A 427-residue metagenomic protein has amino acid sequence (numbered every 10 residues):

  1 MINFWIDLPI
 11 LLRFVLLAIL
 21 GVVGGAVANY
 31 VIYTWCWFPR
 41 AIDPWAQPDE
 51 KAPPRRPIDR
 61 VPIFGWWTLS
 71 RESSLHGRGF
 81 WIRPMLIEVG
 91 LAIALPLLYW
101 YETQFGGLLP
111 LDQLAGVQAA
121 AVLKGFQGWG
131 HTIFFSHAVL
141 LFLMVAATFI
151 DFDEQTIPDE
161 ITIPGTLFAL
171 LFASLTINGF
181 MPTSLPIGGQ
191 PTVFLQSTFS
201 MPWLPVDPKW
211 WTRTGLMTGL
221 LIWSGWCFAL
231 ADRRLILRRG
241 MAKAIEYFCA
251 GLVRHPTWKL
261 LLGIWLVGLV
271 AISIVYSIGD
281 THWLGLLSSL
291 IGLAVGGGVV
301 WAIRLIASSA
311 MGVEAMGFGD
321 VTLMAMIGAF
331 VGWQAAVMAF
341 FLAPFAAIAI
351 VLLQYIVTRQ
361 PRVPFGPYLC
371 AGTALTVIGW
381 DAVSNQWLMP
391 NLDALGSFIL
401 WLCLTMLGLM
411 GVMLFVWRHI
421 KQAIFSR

Functional and structural regions predicted by a protein language model:
M1-R427: A membrane-topology feature that recognizes alpha-helical transmembrane segments and their immediate juxtamembrane
